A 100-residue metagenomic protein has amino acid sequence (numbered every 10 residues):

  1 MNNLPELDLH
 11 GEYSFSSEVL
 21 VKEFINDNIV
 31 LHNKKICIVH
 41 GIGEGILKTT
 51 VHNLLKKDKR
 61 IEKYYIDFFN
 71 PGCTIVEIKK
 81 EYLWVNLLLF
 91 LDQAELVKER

Functional and structural regions predicted by a protein language model:
M1-R100: Long, charged, low-complexity intrinsically disordered regions
